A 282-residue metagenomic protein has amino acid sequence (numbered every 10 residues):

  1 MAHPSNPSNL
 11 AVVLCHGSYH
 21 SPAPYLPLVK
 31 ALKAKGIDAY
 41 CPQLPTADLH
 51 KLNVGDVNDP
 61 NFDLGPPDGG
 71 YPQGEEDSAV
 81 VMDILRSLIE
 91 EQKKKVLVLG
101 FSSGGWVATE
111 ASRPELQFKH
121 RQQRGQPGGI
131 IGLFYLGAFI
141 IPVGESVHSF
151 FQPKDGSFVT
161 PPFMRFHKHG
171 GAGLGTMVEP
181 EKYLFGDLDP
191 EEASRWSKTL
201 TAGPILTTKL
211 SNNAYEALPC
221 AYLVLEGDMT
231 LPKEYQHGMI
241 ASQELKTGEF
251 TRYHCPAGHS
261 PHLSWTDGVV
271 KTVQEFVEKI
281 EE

Functional and structural regions predicted by a protein language model:
P7-K93: Active-site catalytic motif of lipid deacylating hydrolases and related acyltransferases
H16-H20, F101-S103, F139: Active-site glycine-rich loops that stabilize anionic/oxyanionic intermediates across multiple enzyme folds
V98-L99, L133, Y222: Conserved alpha/beta-hydrolase fold motif
G105-R121: Short glycine-enriched nucleophile-adjacent loop and the immediately C-terminal alpha-helix near the catalytic center
H120-H169, G238-M239: Flexible "cap/lid" loop of the alpha/beta hydrolase fold
H169-Y215: Conserved alpha/beta-hydrolase catalytic His-Asp/Glu region
A202-P261: Conserved serine/cysteine hydrolase catalytic core
T247-E282: Catalytic active-site module of serine/aspartate enzymes centered on a nucleophile-bearing elbow/loop
